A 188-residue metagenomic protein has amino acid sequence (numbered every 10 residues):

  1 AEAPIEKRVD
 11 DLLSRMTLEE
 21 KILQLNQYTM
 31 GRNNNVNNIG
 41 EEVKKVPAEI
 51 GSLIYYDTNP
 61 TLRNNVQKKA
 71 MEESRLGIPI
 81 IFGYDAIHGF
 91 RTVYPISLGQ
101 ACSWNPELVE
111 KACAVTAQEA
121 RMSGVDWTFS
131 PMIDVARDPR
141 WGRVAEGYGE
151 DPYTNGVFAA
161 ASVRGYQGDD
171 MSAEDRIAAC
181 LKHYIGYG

Functional and structural regions predicted by a protein language model:
A1-G188: Glycoside hydrolase catalytic-domain context in secreted enzymes
